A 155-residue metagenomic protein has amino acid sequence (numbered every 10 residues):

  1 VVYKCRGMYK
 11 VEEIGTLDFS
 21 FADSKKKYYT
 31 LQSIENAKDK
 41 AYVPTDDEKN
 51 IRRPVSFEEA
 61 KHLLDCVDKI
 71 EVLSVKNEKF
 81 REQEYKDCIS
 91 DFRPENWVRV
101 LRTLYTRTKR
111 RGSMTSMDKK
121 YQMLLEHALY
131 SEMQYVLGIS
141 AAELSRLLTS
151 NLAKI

Functional and structural regions predicted by a protein language model:
V1-E48: A positional/architectural concept
D46-I155: Charge/polar-rich, low-complexity and marginally structured segments
